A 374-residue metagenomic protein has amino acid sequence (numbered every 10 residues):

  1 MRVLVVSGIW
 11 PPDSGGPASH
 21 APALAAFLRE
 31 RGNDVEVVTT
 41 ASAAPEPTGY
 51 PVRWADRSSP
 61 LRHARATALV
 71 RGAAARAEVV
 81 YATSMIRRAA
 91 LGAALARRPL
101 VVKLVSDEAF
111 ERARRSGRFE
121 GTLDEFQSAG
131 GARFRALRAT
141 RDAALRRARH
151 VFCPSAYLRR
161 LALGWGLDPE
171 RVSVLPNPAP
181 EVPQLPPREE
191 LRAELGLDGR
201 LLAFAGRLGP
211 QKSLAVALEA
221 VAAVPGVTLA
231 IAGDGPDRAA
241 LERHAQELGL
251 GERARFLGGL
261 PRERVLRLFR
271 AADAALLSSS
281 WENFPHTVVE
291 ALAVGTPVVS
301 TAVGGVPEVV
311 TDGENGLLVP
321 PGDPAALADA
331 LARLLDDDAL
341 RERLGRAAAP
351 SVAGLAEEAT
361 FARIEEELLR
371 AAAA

Functional and structural regions predicted by a protein language model:
L4-V6, F152, G196-K212, L218-V224: Conserved donor-binding/catalytic core segment of Leloir-type glycosyltransferases
A68-R71, E125-H150: Membrane-proximal helix-turn-helix segments that form the acceptor-binding/catalytic region of lipid-linked
A74, L145, G259-L260, R267-A272: Short alpha-helical donor nucleotide-sugar binding micro-motif in glycosyltransferases
Y157, P178: Carbohydrate-associated surface elements
E242-L260: Nucleotide-activated donor-binding/catalytic signature segment of Leloir-type glycosyltransferases, i.e., the conserved
S280: Aromatic "clamp/platform" in nucleotide-sugar-dependent glycosyltransferases that forms part of the donor/acceptor
P297-S300: Short hydrophobic beta-strand element within catalytic cores of glycosyltransferases and related nucleotide-activated
D312-G313, L317-P324, R333-D338: Conserved acidic donor-binding segment of nucleotide-sugar-dependent glycosyltransferases
